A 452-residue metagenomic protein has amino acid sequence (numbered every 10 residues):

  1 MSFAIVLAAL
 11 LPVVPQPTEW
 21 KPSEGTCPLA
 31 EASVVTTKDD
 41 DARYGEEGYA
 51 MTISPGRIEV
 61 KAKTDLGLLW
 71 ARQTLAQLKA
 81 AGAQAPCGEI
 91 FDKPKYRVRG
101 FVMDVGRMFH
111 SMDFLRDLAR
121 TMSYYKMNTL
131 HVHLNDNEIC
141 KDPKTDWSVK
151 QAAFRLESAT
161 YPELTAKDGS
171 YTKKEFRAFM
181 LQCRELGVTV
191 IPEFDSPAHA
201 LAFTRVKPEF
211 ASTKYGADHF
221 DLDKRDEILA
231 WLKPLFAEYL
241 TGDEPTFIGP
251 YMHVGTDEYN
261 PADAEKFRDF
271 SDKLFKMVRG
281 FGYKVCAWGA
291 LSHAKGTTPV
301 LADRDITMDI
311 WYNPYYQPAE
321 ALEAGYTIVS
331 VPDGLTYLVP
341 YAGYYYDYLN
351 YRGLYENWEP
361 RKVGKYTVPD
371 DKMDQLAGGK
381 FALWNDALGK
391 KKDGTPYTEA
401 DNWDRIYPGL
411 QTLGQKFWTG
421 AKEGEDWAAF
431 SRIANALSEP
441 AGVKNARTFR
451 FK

Functional and structural regions predicted by a protein language model:
S2-P94, V285-K295, A302-R304, K392 (+2 more regions): Acidic, contiguous N-terminal accessory segments
P15, Y44-H219, E227-L229, K233-Y251 (+3 more regions): Feature activates predominantly on carbohydrate-active enzymes
T36-D40, K61-K63, V105, A290-L291 (+3 more regions): Structural motif
F109-S111, N137-K141, P197-F203, Y259-D263 (+4 more regions): Flexible loop/turn segments at secondary-structure boundaries
H133-N135, I191-P197, G255-D257, C286-A290 (+3 more regions): Generic beta-strand/beta-sheet core signal
K144-S158, R205-E209, T298-M308, A342-R352: Short low-complexity, flexible loop/linker segments enriched in glycine and/or proline with clustered acidic
F203-T307, W311-Y326: Active-site neighborhood of glycoside hydrolase catalytic domains
P299-I306, N313-K452: Flexible, acidic glycine-rich loops studded with aromatic residues
